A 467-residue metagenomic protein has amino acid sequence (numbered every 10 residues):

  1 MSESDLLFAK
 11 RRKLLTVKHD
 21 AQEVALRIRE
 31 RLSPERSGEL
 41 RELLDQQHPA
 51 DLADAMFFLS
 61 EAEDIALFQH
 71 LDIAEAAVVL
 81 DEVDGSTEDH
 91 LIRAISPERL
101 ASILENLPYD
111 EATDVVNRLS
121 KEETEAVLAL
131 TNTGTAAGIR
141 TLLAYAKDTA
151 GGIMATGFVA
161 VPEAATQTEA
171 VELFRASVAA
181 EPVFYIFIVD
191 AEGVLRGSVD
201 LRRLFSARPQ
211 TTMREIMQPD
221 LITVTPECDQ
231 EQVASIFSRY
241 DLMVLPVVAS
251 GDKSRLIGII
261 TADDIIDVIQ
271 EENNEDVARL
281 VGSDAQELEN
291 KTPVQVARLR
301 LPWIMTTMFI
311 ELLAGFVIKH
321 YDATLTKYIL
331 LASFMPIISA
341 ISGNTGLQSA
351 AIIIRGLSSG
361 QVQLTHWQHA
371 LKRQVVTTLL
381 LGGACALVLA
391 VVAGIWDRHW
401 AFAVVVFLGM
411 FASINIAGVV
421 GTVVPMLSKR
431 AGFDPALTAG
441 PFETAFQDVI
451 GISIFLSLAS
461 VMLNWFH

Functional and structural regions predicted by a protein language model:
S2-S283: Hydrophobic packing positions in regular secondary-structure scaffolds
P49, W303-E311, F334, I338 (+16 more regions): Alpha-helical transmembrane segments in multi-pass membrane proteins
T124, A136, A262, N274 (+4 more regions): Alpha-helical transmembrane segments and their lipid-water interface positions in multi-pass membrane proteins
A137, D264-R298, S349-L371, M426-G432 (+1 more regions): Non-transmembrane, extramembrane segments of multi-pass ion/lipid transporters
D276, S339-R355, L437, T444-I452: Short helical (or helix-break) motifs at transmembrane helix termini and adjacent helical loops in multi-pass membrane
N290-P302, T306, I318, D322 (+7 more regions): Alpha-helical membrane-interface segments at transmembrane helix boundaries
V294-Q361: Core alpha-helical transmembrane segments of integral membrane proteins
H320-M335, D397-L408, H467: Membrane-water interface of transmembrane alpha-helices in multipass transporters/channels
